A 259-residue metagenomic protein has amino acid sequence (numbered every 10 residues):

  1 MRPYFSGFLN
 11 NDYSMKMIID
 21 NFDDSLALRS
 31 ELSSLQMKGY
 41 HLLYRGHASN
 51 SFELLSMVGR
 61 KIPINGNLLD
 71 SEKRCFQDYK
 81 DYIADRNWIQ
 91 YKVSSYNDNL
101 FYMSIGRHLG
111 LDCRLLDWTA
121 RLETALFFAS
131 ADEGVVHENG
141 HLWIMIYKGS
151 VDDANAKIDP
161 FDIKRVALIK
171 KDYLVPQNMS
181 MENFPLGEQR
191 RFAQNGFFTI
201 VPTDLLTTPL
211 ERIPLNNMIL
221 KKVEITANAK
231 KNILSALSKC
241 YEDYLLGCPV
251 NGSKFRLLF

Functional and structural regions predicted by a protein language model:
M1-F259: Catalytic-core elements of nucleic-acid end-processing and repair enzymes
